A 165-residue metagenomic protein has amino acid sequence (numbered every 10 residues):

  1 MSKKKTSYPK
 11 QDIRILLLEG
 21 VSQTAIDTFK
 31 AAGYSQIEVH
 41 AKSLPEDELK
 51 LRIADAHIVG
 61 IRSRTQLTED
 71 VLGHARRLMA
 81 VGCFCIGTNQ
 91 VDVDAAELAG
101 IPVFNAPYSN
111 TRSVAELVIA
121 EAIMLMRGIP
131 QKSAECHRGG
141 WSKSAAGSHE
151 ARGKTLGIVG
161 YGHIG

Functional and structural regions predicted by a protein language model:
S2-F104: An N-terminal-biased, well-structured beta-alpha scaffold segment characteristic of Rossmann-like dinucleotide-binding
L18, I158-G160: Conserved N-terminal Rossmann-fold NAD(P)-binding element of oxidoreductases
G60, T111-A115, Y161: Amphipathic, non-transmembrane alpha-helical scaffold segments
G82, T155-G157: Residue in the alpha/beta-hydrolase core beta-strand immediately N-terminal to the catalytic nucleophile
I86, Y108, I158: Short, conserved catalytic or interaction motifs in soluble domains
V91, A146, V159: Residue-level signal for the nucleotide or nucleotide-sugar donor/cofactor binding architecture
A99, F104-T155: Phosphate-binding beta-alpha-beta segment of Rossmann-like dinucleotide-binding domains, i.e., the NAD(P)
I164: Hydrophobic/small residue at the entry helix of a nucleotide-binding pocket
